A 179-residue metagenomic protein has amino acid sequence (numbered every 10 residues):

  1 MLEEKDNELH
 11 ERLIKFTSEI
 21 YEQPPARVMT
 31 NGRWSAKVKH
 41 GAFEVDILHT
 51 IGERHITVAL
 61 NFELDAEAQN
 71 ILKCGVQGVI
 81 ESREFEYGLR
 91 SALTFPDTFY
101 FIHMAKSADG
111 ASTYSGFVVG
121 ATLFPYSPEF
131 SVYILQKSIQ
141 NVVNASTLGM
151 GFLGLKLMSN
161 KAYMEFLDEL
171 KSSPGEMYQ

Functional and structural regions predicted by a protein language model:
M1-L60: Charge-rich, low-complexity N-terminal segments
R12, F16, S138, F166-E169: Charge-rich, solvent-exposed alpha-helical interaction surfaces
R54-A59, T113-S127: Glycine-rich, often proline-containing surface loops adjacent to acidic residues and nearby aromatics that form
F62-A68, L123-S131: A generic structural motif
E63-V118: Short, internal acidic amphipathic alpha-helical interface segments that mediate docking to partner proteins
G75-P96, S127-N160: Ampiphathic alpha-helical segments that act as solvent-exposed interaction surfaces
F152-Q179: Short, highly charged C-terminal tails/helix-capping segments
